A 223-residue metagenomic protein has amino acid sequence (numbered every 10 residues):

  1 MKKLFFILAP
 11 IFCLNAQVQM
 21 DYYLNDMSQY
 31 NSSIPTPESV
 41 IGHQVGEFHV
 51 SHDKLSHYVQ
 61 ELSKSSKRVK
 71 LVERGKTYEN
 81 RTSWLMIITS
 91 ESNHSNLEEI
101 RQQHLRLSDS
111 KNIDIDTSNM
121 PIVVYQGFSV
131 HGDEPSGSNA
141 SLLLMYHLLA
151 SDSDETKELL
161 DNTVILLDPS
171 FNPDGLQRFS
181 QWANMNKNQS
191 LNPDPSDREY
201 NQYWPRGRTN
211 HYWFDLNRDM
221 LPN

Functional and structural regions predicted by a protein language model:
K3-L14: Sec-dependent N-terminal signal peptides
A16-V18: Boundary at the C-terminal end of the N-terminal hydrophobic targeting segment
M27-E47, Q126, H211-Y212: Acidic/histidine-rich, surface-exposed loop or edge segments in extracytoplasmic proteins
Y58-S66, L144-S151: Structured segments of extracytoplasmic/periplasmic soluble domains in secreted or envelope-associated proteins
K64-V124: Soluble metallo-hydrolase cores and metallopeptidase-like ectodomains found primarily in the secretory/periplasmic
R101, S110-G127, P135-N223: Active-site/substrate-binding loop(s) of hydrolase catalytic cores
H131: Conserved phosphate/anionic-ligand binding catalytic regions in large, soluble enzymes, centered on
